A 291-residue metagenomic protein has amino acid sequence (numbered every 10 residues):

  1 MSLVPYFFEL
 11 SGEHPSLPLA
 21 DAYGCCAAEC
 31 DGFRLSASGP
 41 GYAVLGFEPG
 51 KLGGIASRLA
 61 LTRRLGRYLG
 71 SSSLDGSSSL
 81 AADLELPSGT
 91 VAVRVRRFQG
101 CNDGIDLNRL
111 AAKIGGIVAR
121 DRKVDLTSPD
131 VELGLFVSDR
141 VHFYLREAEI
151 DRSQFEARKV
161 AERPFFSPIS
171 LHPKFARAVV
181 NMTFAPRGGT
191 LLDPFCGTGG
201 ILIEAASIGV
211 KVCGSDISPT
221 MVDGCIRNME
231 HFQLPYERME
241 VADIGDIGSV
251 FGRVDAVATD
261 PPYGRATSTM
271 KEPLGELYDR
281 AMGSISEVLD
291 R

Functional and structural regions predicted by a protein language model:
M1-L65, S71, D75, Q99-G100 (+3 more regions): Class I S-adenosyl-L-methionine-dependent methyltransferase catalytic core
R58, P87-S88: A short glycine/small-residue-enriched secondary-structure motif
S72-P87: An N-terminal amphipathic alpha-helical segment
A82-L86, V124-L126, F136: Short, charge-rich binding segments
S88-T90, G188: Phosphate-coordination loops involved in phosphoryl transfer and adenosine-cofactor binding
T90-A92, A119-P129: Short secondary-structure capping/junction motifs at helix and strand boundaries
R96: Active-site nucleophile-His-acid catalytic modules used for acyl/amide transfer and hydrolysis across diverse enzymes
I114-G116: Active-site periphery "cap/insert" segments of enzyme catalytic domains
